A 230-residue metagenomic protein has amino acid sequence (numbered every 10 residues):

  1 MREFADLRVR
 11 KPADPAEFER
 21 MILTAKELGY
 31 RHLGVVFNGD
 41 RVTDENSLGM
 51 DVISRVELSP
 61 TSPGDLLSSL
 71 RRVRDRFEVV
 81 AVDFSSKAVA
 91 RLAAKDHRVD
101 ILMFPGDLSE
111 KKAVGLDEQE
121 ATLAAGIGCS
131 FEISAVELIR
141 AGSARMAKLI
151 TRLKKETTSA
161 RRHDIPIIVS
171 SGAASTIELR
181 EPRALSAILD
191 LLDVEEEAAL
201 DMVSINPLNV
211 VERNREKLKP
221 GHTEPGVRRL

Functional and structural regions predicted by a protein language model:
M1-V35, R41-D75, A90-L230: Charged catalytic cores and adjacent phosphate/nucleic-acid-binding surfaces used for phosphate/nucleic-acid chemistry
V80-A90: Ordered, amphipathic secondary-structure segments that act as subunit-interaction surfaces in large macromolecular
